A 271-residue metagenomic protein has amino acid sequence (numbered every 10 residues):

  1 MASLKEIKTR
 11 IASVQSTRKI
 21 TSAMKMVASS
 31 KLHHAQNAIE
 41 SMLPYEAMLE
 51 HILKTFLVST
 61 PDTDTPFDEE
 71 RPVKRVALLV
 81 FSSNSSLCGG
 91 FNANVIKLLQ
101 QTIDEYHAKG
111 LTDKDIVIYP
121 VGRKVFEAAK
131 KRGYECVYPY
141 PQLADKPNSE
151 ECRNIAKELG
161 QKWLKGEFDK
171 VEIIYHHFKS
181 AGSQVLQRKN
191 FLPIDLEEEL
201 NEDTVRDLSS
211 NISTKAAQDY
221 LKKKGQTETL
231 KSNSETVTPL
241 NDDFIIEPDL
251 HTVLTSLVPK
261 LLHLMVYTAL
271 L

Functional and structural regions predicted by a protein language model:
M1-L271: C-terminal beta-strand-loop-alpha-helix "lid" module of Rossmann-like NAD(P)-dependent dehydrogenases
